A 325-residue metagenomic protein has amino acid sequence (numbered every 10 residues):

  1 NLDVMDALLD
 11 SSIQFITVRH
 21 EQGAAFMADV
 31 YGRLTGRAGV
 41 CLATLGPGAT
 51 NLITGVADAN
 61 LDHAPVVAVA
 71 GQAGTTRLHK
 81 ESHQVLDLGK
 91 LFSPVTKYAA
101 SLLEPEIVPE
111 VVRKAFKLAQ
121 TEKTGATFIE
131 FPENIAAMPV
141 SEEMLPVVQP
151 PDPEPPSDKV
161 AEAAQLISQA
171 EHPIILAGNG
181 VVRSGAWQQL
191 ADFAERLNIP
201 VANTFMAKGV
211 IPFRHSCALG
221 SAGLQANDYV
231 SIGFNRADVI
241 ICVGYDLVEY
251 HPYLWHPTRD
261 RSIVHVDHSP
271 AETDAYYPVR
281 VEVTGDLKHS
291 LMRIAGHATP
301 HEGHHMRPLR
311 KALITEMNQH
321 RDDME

Functional and structural regions predicted by a protein language model:
N1-D29, P155, A164-I240: Anionic-ligand anchoring segments at beta-strand to alpha-helix junctions in alpha/beta enzyme folds, i.e., glycine
L2-T75, I175, Y229, R236-V248: Thiamine diphosphate
R37, H83-E122, R236-A237, R280 (+2 more regions): Conserved thiamine diphosphate
V69-A70, F128-E130, N198-F205, V264-D267: Short internal beta-strands
A73-G74, F131-A136, N179-V181, P270: Glycine-rich beta-alpha junction loops
L86, K114, L118-Q169, H304 (+1 more regions): Conformationally flexible catalytic loops at phosphate/diphosphate-handling active centers
E106, E142, Q165, R259-E325: Phosphate/pyrophosphate-binding active-site segments
G223-T273: Phosphate/diphosphate-binding loops
